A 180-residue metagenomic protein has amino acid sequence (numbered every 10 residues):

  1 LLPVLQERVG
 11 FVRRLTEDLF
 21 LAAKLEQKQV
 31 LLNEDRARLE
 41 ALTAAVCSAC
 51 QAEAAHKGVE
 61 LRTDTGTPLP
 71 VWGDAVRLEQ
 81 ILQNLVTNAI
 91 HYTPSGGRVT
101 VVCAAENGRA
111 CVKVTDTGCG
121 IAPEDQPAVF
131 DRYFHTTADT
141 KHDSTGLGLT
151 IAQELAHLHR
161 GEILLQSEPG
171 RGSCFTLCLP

Functional and structural regions predicted by a protein language model:
E7-V12: Short alpha-helical segment of the dimerization/phosphotransfer core of two-component systems
A23-E34: Helix-loop junction within the histidine kinase core
L25, A128-D139: Bergerat-fold ATP-binding/catalytic subdomain of histidine kinases
N33-R38, A55, E60-P70: Conserved catalytic submotifs in the C-terminal HATPase_c
L39, G120-A128: Short helix N-cap motif at coil->helix boundaries in the Bergerat
A89-I90: Short helix-loop "hinge" at the ATP-lid/N-box region of the Bergerat-fold HATPase_c
R160-G161: Conserved glycine-rich
